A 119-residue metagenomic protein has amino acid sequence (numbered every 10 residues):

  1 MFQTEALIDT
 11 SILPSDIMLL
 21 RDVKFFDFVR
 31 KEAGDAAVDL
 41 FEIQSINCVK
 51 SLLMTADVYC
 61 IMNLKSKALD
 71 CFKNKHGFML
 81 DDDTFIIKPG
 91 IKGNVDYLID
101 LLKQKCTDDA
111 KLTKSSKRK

Functional and structural regions predicted by a protein language model:
M1-F2, I8, R30, E42: N-terminal low-hydrophobic presequence detector
Q3-L20, K50-K119: Sterile Alpha Motif
K24-V49: Amphipathic, charged-and-aliphatic alpha-helical interface segments that function as noncatalytic docking
